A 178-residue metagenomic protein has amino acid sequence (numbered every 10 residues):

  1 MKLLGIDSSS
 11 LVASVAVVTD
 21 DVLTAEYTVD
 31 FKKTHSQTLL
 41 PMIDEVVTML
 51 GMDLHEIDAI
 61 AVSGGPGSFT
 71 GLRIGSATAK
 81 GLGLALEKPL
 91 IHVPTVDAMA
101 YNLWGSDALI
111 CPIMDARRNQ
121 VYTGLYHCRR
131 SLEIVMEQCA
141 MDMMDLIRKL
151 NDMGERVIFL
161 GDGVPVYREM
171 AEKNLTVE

Functional and structural regions predicted by a protein language model:
M1-G64: N-terminal beta-alpha supersecondary unit
V22, P89-E178: Surface "functional belts" at beta-alpha junctions
I43, T78-L82, M99-L103: Buried hydrophobic packing segments
V46-L50, A85, L103: Stable alpha-helical structural segments in soluble proteins, enriched in small hydrophobic residues
V62-L90, T95: DPxDG-like acidic metal-binding loop motif
